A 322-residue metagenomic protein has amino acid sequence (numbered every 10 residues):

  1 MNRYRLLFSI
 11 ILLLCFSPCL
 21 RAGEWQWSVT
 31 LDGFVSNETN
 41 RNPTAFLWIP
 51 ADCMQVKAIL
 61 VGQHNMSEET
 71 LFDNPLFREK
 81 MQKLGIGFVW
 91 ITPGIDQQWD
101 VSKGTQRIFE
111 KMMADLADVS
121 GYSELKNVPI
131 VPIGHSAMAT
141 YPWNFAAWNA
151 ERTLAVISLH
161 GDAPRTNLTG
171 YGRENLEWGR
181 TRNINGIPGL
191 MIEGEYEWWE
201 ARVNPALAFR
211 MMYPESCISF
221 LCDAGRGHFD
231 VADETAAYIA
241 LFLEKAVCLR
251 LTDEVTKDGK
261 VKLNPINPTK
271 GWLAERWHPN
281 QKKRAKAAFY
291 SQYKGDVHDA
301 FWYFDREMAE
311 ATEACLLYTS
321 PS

Functional and structural regions predicted by a protein language model:
Y4-F16: Sec-dependent N-terminal signal peptides
A22-D52: N-terminal cap/lid segment of alpha/beta-hydrolase-fold proteins
V56-N65: Short beta-strand element of the alpha/beta-hydrolase
N65-E110: Active-site machinery of serine-nucleophile hydrolases
S102-A137, A147-A150: Gly/Ser-rich "nucleophile elbow"/oxyanion-hole loop immediately N-terminal to the catalytic nucleophile in hydrolases
Y141-F145: Hydrolases whose catalytic domains are alpha/beta-hydrolase-1, hotdog thioesterase, or metallo-beta-lactamase-like
A155, G161-E234: The feature captures the conserved acid-bearing segment of alpha/beta-hydrolase catalytic domains
Y318-S322: Conserved small/polar residues in nucleotide/adenosyl-binding loops
